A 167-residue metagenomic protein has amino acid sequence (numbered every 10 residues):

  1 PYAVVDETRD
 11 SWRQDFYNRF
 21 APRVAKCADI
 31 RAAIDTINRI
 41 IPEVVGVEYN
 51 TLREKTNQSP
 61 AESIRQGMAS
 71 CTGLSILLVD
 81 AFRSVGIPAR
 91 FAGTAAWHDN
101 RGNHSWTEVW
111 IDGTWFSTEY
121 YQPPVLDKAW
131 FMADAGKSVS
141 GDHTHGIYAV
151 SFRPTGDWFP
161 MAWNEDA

Functional and structural regions predicted by a protein language model:
P1-Q66, G102, G156: Secondary-structure boundary elements
W12, L52, Q58, M68 (+3 more regions): Generic detector of leucine side chains in alpha-helical contexts
D29, T51, Q66, S84 (+2 more regions): His-Asp-centered catalytic microenvironments across diverse enzyme cores, prominently the transglutaminase-like
I41, V45, V85-A89, I111-G113: A generic secondary-structure signal for well-formed alpha-helical elements
G67-A92, T107: Cysteine-centered nucleophilic/redox motifs
